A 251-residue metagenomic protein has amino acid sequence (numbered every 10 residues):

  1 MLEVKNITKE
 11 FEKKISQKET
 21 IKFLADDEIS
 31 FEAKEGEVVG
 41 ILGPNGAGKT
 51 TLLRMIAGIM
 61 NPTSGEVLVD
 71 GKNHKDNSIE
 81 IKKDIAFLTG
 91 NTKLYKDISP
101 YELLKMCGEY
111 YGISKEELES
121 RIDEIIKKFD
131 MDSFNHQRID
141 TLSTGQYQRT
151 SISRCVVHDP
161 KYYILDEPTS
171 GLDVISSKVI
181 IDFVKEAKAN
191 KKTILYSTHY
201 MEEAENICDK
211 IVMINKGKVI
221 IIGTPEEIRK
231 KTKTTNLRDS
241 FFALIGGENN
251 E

Functional and structural regions predicted by a protein language model:
L2, L24-D26, K82: Conserved structural motif at the start of ABC-family nucleotide-binding domains
A57: Helix-to-loop junction immediately C-terminal to a conserved catalytic motif
K105, E109, E116-F134: Conserved ABC ATPase "signature" region
R138-L142: Conserved ABC ATPase signature
Y163-E167: Catalytic Walker B motif of ABC-type/P-loop ATPase nucleotide-binding domains
I222-G223: ABC ATPase "signature
